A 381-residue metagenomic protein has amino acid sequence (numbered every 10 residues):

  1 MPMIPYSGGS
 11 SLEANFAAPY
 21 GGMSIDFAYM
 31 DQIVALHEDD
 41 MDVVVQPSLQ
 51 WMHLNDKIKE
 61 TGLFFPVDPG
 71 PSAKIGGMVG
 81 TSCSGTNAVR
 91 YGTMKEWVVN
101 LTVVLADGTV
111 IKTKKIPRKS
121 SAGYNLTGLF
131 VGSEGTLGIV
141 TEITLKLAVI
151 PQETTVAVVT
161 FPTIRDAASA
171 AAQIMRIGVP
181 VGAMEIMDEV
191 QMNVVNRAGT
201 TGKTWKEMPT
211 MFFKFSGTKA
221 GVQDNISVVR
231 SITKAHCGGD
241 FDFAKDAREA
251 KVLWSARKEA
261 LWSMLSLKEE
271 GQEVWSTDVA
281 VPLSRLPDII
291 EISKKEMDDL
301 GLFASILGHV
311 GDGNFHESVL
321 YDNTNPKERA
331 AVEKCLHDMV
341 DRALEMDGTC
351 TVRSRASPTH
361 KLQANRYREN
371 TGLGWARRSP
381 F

Functional and structural regions predicted by a protein language model:
M1-M30, P47, H309-V310, A343 (+1 more regions): Glycine-rich N-terminal segment of FAD-binding domains in flavoprotein oxidoreductases, spanning the beta-loop-helix
S7-S10, G70, I116, I186-E189 (+1 more regions): Short, ordered loop/turn segments at secondary-structure junctions
L12-F16, M23-F27, T136-T144, K219-V229 (+1 more regions): Short, acidic (Asp/Glu-rich) active-site segment that either coordinates a divalent metal cofactor
Q32-E185: FAD-binding subdomain of flavoenzyme oxidoreductases
E38-M41, A157, V274, T324-K327 (+1 more regions): Short beta-alpha connecting loops at secondary-structure transitions that line or flank enzyme active sites
T109, A356-F381: Activity-critical C-terminal alpha-helical subdomain
V149, V158-T160, A168-D338, R342 (+1 more regions): C-terminal substrate-recognition/cap domain of FAD-linked oxidoreductases
